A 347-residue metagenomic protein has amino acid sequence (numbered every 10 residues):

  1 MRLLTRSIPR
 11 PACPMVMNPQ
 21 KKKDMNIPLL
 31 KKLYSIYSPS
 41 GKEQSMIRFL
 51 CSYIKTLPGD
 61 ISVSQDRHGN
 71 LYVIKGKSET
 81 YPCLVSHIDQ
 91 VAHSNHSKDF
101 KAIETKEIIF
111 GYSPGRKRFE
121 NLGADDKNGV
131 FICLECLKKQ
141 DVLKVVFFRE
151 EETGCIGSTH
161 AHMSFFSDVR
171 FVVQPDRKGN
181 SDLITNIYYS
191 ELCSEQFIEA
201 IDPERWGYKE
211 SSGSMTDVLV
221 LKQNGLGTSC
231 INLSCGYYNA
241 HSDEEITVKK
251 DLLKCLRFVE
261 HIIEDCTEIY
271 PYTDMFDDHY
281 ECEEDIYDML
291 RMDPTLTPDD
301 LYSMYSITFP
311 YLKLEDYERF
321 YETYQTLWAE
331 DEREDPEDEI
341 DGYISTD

Functional and structural regions predicted by a protein language model:
M17-I36, F276-C282, I286-L290: N-terminal hydrophobic or amphipathic helices/low-complexity stretches enriched in small/hydrophobic/Pro/Gly
L29-K32, I36-T80: A non-catalytic alpha/beta surface segment that caps or lines the substrate-entry region of metallo-dependent hydrolase
I74, E79-K144, E152: Active-site metal-coordination/substrate-binding segment of hydrolases, especially metallo-dependent peptidases
R116-Q196, W206-E210, D217-V218: Acidic/histidine-rich catalytic neighborhood of metal-dependent amide-processing enzymes
K209-C255: Zn-dependent metallopeptidase/amidohydrolase metal-coordination segment
N239-L296, I340-T346: His/Asp/Glu-rich mid-to-C-terminal helical/loop segments that flank catalytic regions of hydrolases
T273-E334: Acidic, Ser/Thr-rich low-complexity intrinsically disordered segments
